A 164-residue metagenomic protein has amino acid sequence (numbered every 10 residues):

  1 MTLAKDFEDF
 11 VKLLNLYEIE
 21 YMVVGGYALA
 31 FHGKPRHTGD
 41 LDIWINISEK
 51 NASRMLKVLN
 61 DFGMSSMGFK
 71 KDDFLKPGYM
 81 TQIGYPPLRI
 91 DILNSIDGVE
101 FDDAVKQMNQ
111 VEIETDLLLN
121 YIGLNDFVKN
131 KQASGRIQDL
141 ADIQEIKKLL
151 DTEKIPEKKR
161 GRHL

Functional and structural regions predicted by a protein language model:
M1-L164: Compositionally biased terminal segments of proteins
